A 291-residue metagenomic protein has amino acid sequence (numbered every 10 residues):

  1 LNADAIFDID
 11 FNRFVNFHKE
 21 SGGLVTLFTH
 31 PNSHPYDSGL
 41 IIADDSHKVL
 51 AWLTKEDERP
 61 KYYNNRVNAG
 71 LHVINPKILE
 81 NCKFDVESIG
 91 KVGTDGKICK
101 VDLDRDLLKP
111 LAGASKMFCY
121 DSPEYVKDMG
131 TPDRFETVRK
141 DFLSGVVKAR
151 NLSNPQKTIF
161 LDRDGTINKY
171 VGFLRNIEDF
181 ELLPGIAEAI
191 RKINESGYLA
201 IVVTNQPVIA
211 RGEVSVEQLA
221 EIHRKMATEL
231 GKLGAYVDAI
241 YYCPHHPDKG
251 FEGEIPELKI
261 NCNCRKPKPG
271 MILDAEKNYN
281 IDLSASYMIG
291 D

Functional and structural regions predicted by a protein language model:
L1-A3: Active-site acidic Asp-centered loop
I6, N12-V15, K19, N32-P35 (+1 more regions): Catalytic-core segments of class I nucleotidyltransferases/pyrophosphorylases that form NMP-activated intermediates
S21-P31: A short, conserved acidic/glycine-rich loop-to-beta-strand motif that forms the donor nucleotide-sugar/metal
F84-V86, E178-D179, G212-E217: Short, solvent-exposed loop/turn segments at secondary-structure boundaries
P155-I201: Active-site neighborhood of HAD-like aspartate-dependent phosphohydrolases
I186, I190-M226, Y236-K249: Substrate-recognition element of Asp-dependent hydrolases with the DxDx(T/V) motif
R211-T228, E252-G270: Short, electropositive alpha-helical surface patch
I255-E257, N263-D291: Conserved Lys-Pro-Asp/Glu-containing loop-to-beta segment of HAD-superfamily phosphomonoesterases, centered on
